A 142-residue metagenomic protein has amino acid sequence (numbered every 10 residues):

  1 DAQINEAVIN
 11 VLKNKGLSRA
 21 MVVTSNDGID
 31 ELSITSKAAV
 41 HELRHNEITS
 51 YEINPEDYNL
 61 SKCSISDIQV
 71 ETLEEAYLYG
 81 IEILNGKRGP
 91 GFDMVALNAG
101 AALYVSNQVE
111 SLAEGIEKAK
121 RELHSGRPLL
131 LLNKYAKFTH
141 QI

Functional and structural regions predicted by a protein language model:
D1-I142: Glycine-rich anion-binding loops and their surrounding alpha/beta cores
